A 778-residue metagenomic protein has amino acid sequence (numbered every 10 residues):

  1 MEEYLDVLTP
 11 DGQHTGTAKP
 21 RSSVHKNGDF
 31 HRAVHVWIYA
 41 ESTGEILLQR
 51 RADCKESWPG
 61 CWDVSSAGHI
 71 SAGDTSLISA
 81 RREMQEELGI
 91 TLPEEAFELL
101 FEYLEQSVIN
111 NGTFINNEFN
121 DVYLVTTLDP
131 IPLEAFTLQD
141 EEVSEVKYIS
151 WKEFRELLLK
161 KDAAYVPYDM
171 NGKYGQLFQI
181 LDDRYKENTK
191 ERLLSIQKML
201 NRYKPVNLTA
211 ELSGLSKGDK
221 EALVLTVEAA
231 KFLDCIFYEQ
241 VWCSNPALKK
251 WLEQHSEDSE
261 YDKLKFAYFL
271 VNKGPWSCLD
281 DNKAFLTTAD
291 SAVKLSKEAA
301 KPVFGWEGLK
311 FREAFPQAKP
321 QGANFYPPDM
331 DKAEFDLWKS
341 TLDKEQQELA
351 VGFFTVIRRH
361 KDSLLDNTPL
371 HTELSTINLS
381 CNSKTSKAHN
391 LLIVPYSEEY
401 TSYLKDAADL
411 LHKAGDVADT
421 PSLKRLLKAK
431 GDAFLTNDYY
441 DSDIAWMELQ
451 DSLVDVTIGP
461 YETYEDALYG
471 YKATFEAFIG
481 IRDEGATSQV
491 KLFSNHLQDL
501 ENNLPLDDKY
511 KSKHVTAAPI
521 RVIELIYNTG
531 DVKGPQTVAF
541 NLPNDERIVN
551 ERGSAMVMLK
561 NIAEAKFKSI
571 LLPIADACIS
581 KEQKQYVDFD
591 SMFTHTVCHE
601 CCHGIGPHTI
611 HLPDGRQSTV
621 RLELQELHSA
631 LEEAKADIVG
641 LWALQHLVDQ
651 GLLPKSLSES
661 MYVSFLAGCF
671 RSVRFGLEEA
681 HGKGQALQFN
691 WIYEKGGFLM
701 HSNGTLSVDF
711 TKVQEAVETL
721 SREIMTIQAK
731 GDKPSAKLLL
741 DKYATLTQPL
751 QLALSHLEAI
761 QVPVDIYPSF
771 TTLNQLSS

Functional and structural regions predicted by a protein language model:
E2-H35, Y39-T43: Acidic, metal-coordinating catalytic segment for phosphate/diphosphate chemistry, firing primarily on the Nudix
S22, L99-T189: Nudix hydrolase/Nudix homology domain
A33-H69: A glycine-rich, hydrophobic loop/mini-helix early in the fold
L47-L48, S65-L100, Y123: The catalytic Nudix box helix
E191-P275: N-terminal mature-domain "stem" immediately C-terminal to a signal peptide or N-terminal signal-anchor/transmembrane
S195-V224, Y326-C669, V673, S778: Fold-level signature of zinc-dependent metallopeptidase catalytic domains
I236-Q240, S259-F269, D280, E564-T594 (+1 more regions): Zinc-dependent metallohydrolase catalytic domains
Y238, W242, P246-F325, K332 (+1 more regions): N-terminal accessory alpha/beta regions
